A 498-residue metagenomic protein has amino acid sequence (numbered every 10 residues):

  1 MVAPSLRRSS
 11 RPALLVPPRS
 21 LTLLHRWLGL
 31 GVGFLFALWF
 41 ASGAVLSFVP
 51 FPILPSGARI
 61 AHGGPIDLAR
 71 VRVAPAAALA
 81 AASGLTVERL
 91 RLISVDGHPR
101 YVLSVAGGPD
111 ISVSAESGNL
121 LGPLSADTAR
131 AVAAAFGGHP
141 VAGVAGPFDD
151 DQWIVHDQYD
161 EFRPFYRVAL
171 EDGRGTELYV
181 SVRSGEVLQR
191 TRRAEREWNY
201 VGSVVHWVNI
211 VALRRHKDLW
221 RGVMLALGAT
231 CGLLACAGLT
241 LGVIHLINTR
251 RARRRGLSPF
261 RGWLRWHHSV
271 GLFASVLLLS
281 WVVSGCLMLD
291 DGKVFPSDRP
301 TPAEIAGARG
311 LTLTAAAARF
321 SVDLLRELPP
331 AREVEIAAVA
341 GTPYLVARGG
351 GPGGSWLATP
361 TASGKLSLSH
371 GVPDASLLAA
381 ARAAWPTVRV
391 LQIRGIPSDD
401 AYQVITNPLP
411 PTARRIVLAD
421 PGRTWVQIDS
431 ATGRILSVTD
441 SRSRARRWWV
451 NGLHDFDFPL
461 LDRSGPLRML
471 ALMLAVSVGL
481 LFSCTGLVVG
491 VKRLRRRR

Functional and structural regions predicted by a protein language model:
V2-R498: Conserved histidines in hydrophobic membrane contexts and catalytic metal-binding motifs
